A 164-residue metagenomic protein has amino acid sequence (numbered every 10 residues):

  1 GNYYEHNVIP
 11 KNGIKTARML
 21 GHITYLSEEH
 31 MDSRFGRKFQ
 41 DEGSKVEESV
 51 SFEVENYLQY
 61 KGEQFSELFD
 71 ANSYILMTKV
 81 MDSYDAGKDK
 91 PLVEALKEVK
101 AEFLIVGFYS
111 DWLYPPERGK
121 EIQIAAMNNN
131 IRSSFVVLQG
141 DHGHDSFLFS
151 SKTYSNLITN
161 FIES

Functional and structural regions predicted by a protein language model:
G1-Q64: Alpha/beta-hydrolase-fold enzymes
L20-T24, Y74-M81: Short alpha-helical scaffolding segments that buttress acidic/His motifs in well-ordered protein cores
Y60-K61, L76-A95: Active-site nucleophile elbow and catalytic-triad environment of alpha/beta-hydrolase enzymes
E63-N72: Helix-enriched interaction subdomains in cytosolic or periplasmic regions, typified by TIR/SEFIR signaling/NADase cores
L96-K100, M127-N129: Short, conserved loop/helix-junction motifs that constitute active-site signature segments in enzyme catalytic cores
V99, I105-G107: Short beta-strand/loop motif that positions the catalytic acidic residue of the alpha/beta-hydrolase fold
W112-E121: Conserved alpha/beta-hydrolase "acid-adjacent" motif
K120-S164: Catalytic active-site module of serine/aspartate enzymes centered on a nucleophile-bearing elbow/loop
